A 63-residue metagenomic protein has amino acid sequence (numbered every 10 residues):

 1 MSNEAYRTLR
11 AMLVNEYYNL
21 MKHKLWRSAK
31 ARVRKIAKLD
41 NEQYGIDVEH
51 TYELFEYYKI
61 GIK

Functional and structural regions predicted by a protein language model:
M1-R27: N-terminal acidic leader/helix
N3-E4, K22, K38, K59 (+1 more regions): Intrinsically disordered, low-complexity polyampholyte segments enriched for Lys and acidic residues
R7, R27-K38, E49-Y52: Short, charged, amphipathic alpha-helical segments
A11, N15, I36-A37, Q43: Short linear motifs centered on Gly/Pro in flexible linkers and helix caps
Y18-K30, N41-V48: Charged, low-complexity interaction regions
Q43-K63: Short, charged early-sequence alpha-helical segments and their helix-coil boundaries
